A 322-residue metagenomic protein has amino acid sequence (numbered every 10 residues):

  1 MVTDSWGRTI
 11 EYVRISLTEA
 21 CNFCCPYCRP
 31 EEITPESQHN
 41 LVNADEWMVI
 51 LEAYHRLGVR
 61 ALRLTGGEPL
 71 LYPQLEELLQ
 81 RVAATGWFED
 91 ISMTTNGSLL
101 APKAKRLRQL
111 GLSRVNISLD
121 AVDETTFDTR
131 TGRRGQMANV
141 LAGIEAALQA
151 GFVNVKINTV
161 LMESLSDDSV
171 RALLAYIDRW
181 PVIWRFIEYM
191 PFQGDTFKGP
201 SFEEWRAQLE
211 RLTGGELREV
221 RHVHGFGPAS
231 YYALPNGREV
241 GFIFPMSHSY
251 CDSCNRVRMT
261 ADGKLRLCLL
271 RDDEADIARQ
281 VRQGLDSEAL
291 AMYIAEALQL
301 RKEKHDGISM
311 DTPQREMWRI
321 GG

Functional and structural regions predicted by a protein language model:
M1-R14, C24-P26, R56, A229-G241 (+2 more regions): N-terminal [4Fe-4S]-dependent radical SAM core
S5-D45, L269: Canonical Radical SAM [4Fe-4S] cluster-binding loop centered on the CxxxCxxC motif and its immediate flanking residues
L17, W184, G263: Residue-level signature of catalytic and energy-coupling elements of molecular machines, predominantly ATP/GTP-dependent
F23, E124-T125, S249, A275: Glycine-centered loop/turn positions within well-structured domains that cap or flank conserved ligand/cofactor-binding
I33-S37, D123-T131, Q193-T196, D276-I277: A short acidic, helix-capping loop that chelates divalent metal ions and anchors anionic groups
A44-L64, E68-R185: Radical SAM/AdoMet-radical enzyme domain recognition
F192-D306: Accessory C-terminal segments flanking Radical SAM cores
